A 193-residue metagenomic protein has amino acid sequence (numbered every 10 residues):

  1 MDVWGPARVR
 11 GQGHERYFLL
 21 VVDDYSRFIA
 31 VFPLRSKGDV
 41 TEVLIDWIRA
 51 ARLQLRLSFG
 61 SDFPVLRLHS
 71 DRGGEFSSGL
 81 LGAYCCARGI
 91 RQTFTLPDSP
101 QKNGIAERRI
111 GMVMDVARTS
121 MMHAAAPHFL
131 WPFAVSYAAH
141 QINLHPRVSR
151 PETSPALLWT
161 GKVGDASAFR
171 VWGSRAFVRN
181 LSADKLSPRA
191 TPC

Functional and structural regions predicted by a protein language model:
M1-C193: Anionic group-binding determinants
